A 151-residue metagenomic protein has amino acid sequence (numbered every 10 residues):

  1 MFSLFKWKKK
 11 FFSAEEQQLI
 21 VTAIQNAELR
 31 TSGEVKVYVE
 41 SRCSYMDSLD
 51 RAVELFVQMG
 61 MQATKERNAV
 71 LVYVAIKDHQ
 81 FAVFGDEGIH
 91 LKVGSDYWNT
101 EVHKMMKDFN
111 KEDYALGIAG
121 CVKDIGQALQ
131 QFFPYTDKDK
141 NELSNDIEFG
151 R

Functional and structural regions predicted by a protein language model:
F2-R30, V35, V39-T136, K140 (+2 more regions): Divalent-cation
